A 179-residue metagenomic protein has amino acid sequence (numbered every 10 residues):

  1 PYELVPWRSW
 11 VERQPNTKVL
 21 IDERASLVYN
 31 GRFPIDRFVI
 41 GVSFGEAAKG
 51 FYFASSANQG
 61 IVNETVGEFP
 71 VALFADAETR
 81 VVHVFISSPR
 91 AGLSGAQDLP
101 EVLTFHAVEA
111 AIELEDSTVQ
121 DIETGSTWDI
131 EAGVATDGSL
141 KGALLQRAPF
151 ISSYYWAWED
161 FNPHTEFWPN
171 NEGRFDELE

Functional and structural regions predicted by a protein language model:
P1-E179: Mid-to-C-terminal functional-domain signal that highlights helix-capping/loop sites within ligand-binding modules
